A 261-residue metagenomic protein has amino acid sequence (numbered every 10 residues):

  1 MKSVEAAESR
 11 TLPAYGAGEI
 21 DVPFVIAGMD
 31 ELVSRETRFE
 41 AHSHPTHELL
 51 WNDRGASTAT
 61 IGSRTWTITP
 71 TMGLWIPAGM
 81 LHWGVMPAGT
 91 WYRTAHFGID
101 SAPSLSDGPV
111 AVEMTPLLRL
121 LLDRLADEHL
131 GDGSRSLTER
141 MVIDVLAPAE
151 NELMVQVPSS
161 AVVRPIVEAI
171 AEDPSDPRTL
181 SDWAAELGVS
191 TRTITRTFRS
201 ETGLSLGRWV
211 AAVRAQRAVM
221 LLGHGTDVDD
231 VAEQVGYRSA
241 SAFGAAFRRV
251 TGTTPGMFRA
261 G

Functional and structural regions predicted by a protein language model:
M1-A56: Generic protein-terminus/edge-of-domain signal
M1-K2, R10, G244-G261: …primarily DNA-binding HTH/wHTH and HhH modules…
S63-A78: Short acidic-glycine-tyrosine-enriched beta hairpin
T71, I194, F198, A242-F243 (+1 more regions): Short hydrophobic/aromatic patch on the recognition helix
G79-P109: Ligand-binding loop in jelly-roll beta-barrel domains
A102-A171: Amphipathic alpha-helical segments enriched in hydrophobic/aromatic residues interleaved with Lys/Arg
L125-L130, L146-E152, I166-D182, F198 (+3 more regions): Basic, amphipathic alpha-helical hairpins
S200-A240, A260-G261: Terminal helix-turn-helix DNA-binding modules in bacterial transcription factors
